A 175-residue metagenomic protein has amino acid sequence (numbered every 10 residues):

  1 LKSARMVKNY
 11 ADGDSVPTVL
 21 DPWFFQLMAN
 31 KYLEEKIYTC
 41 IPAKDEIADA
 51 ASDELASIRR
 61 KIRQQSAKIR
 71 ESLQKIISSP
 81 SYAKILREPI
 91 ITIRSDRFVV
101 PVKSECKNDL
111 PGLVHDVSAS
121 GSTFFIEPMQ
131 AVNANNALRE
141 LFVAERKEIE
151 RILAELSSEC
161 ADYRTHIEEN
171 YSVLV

Functional and structural regions predicted by a protein language model:
L1-S3: N-terminal alpha-helical targeting/anchoring segments
D14-F24, Y32-V175: Alpha-helical coupling/stalk and coiled-coil linker elements that connect catalytic or binding modules and transmit
